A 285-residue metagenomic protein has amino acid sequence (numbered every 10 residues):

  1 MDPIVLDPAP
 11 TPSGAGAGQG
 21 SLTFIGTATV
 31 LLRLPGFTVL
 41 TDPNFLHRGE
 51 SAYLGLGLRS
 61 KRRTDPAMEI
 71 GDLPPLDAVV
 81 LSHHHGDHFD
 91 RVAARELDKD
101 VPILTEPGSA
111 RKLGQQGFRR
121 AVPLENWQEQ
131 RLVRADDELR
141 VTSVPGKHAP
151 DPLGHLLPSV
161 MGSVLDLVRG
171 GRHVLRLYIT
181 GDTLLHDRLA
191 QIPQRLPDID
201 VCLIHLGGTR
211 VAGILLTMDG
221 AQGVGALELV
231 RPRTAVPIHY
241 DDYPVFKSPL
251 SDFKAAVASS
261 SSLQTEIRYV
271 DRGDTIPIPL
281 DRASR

Functional and structural regions predicted by a protein language model:
M1-R62, D252, A256, Q264 (+1 more regions): Zn-dependent metallo-beta-lactamase
D2-G16, D72, T105-L175, A256-R285: Metallo-beta-lactamase
P8-G14, F37-V80, R91-E96, A149-H155 (+1 more regions): Pre-active-site segment of Zn-dependent metallo-hydrolases
S21-F24, T38-D42, L139-G146, R176-D182: Active-site-proximal beta-strand elements of phosphoester/diester hydrolases
P43-F45, H84, G146-K147, G181-T183 (+2 more regions): Active-site metal-binding loops of divalent metal-dependent hydrolases
R62, P102, G108-R111, L184-D274: Cap/insert and terminal regions of metallo-dependent hydrolase folds
L73-P74, H88-I103, L157-G162, D166-T217 (+1 more regions): Mobile, glycine- and charge-enriched loop segments and immediately flanking short secondary-structure elements within
L76-D87, A235: Metallo-beta-lactamase
